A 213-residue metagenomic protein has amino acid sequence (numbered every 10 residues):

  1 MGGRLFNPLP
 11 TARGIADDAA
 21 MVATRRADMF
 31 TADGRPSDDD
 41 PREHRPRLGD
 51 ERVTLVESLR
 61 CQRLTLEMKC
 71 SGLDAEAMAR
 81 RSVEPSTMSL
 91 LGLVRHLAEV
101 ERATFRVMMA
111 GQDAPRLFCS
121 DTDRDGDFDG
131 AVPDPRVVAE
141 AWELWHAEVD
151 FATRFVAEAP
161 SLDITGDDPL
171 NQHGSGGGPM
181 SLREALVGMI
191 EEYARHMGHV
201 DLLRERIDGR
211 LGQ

Functional and structural regions predicted by a protein language model:
G3-D38, R42, R52, V56-G126 (+1 more regions): Short, contiguous alpha-helical
D50-L55, R136-A139: Active-site rim elements
G126-G166, R183-M189: Acidic/histidine-rich alpha-helical segments that form the ligand environment of transition-metal centers
